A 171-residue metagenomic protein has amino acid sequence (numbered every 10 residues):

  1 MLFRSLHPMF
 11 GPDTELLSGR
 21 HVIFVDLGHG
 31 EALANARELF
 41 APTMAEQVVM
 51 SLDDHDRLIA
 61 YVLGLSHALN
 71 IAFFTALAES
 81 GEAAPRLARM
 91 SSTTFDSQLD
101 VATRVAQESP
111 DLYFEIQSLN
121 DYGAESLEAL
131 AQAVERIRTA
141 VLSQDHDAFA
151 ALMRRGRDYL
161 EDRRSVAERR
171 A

Functional and structural regions predicted by a protein language model:
M1-E46: Rossmann-fold dinucleotide-binding core
V49-A171: An accessory alpha-helical subdomain
